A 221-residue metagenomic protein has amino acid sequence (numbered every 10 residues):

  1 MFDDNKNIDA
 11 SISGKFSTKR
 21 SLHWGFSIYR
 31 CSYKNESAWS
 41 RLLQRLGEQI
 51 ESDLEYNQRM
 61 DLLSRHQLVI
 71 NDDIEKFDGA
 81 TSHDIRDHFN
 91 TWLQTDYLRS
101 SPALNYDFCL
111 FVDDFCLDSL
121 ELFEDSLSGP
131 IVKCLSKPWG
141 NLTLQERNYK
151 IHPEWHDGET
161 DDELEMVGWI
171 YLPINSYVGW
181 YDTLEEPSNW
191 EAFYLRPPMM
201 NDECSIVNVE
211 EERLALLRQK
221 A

Functional and structural regions predicted by a protein language model:
M1-V167: Extended, charge-biased low-complexity segments that typically form long amphipathic alpha-helices/coiled-coils
R147-A221: Acidic, proline/glycine-rich low-complexity IDRs
